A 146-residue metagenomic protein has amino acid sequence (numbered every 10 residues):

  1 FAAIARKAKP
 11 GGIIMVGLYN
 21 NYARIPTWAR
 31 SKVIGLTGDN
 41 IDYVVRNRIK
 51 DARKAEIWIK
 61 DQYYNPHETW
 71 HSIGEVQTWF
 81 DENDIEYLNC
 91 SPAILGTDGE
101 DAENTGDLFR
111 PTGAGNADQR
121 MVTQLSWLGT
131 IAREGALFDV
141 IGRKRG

Functional and structural regions predicted by a protein language model:
F1-I13: A short glycine-rich, Lys/Arg-flanked "PGG" loop and its adjoining helix->strand segment in the class I
I4, R24, R30-I34, G96 (+1 more regions): Generic preference for flexible, low-structure residues
K9-P10, G35, D81, Y87: C-terminal structured domain segments across diverse proteins
I13-R46: Conserved class I S-adenosyl-L-methionine
V44-G146: Rossmann-like AdoMet/SAM-dependent catalytic core
